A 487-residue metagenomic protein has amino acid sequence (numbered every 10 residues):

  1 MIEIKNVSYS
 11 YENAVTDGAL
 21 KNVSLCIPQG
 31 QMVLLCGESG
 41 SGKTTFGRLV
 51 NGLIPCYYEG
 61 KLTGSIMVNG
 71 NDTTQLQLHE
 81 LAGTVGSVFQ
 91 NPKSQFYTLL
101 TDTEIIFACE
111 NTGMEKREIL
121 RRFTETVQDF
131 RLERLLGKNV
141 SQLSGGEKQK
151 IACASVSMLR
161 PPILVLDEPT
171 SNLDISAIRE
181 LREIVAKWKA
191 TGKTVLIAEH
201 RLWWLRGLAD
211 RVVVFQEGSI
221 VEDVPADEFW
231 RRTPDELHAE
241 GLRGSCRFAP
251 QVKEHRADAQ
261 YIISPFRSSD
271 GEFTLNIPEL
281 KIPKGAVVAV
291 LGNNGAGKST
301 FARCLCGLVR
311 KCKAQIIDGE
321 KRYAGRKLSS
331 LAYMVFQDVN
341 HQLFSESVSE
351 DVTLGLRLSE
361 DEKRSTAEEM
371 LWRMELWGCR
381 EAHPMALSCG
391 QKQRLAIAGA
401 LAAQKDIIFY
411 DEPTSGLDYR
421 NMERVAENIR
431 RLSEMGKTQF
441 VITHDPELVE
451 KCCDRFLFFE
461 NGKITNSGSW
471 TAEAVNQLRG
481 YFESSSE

Functional and structural regions predicted by a protein language model:
S65-E80, Q315-L328: ABC ATPase NBD Q-loop/coupling interface
R117-L135, E362-C379: Conserved ABC ATPase "signature" region
N139-L143, E147, H383-L387, Q391: Conserved ABC ATPase signature
L164-D167, I408-D411: Catalytic Walker B motif of ABC-type/P-loop ATPase nucleotide-binding domains
D174, D418: ABC-family nucleotide-binding domains
E199-H200, T443-H444: H-loop/switch region of ABC-family ATPase nucleotide-binding domains
S219-G241, K463-S486: Conserved beta-strand-loop-alpha-helix hinge in the C-terminal portion of ABC ATPase nucleotide-binding domains
